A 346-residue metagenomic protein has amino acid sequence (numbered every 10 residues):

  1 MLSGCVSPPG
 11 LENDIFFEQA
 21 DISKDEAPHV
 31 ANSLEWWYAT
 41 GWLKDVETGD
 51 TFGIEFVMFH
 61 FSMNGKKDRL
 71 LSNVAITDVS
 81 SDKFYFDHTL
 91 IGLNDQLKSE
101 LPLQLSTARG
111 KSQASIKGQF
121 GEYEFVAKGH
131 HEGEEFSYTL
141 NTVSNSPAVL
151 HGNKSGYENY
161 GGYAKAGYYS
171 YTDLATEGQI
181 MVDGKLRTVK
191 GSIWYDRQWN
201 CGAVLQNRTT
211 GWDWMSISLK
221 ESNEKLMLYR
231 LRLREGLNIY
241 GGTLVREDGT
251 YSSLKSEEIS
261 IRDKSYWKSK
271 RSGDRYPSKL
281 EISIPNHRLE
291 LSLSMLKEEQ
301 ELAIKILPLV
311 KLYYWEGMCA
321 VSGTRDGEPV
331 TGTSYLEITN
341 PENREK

Functional and structural regions predicted by a protein language model:
M1-S3: Bacterial N-terminal signal peptides
V6-K346: Structured soluble/peripheral alpha/beta segments that form catalytic or ligand/cofactor-binding pockets
